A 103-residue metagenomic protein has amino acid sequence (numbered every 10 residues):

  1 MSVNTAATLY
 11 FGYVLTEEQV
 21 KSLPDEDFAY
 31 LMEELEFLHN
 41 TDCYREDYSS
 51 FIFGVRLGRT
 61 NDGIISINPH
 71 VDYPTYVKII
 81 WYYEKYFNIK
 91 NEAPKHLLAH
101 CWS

Functional and structural regions predicted by a protein language model:
M1-W81, K85-A93, W102-S103: Acidic (Asp/Glu-rich) sequence patches and key acidic residues that form negatively charged surfaces used
H96-L97: Conserved GNAT acetyl-CoA-binding A-motif
